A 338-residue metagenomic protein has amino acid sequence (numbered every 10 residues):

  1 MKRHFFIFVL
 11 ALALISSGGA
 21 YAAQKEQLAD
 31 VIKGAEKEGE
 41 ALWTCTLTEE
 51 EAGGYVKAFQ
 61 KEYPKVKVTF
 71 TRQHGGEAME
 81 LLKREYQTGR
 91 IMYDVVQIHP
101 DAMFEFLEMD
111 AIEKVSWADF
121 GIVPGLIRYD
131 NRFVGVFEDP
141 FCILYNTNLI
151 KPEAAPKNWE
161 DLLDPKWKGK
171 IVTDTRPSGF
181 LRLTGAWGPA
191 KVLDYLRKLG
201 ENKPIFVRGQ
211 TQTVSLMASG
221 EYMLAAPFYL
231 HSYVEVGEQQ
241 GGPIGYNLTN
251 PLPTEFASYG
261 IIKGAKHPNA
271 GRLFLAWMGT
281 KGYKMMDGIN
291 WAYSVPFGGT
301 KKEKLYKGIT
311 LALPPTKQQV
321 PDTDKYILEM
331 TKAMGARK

Functional and structural regions predicted by a protein language model:
A22-H99: Early extracytoplasmic/lumenal segment of secretory-pathway proteins
E38-T44, E160-G179: Short loop->beta-strand "edge-of-pocket" segments that line small-molecule binding or catalytic clefts across diverse
Q87-I98, A111-L144, E160: A structural signal for short loop-to-beta-strand junctions that line the ligand-binding cleft of periplasmic/secreted
I112-D119, N131-G135, V236-P253, I262-A265: Short beta-strand->loop
C142-L149, T184-W187, E255-H267, M286-I289: A bilobed periplasmic-binding-protein/Venus flytrap-type ligand-binding module shared by bacterial periplasmic
W167-R176, L181, W277-K301: Periplasmic-binding protein-like
K170-N250: Ligand-binding pocket segment of bilobal, Venus flytrap-like solute-binding proteins
Y283-K338: C-terminal capping/gating helix-and-loop segments adjacent to ligand/active sites or protein-protein/ligand interfaces
